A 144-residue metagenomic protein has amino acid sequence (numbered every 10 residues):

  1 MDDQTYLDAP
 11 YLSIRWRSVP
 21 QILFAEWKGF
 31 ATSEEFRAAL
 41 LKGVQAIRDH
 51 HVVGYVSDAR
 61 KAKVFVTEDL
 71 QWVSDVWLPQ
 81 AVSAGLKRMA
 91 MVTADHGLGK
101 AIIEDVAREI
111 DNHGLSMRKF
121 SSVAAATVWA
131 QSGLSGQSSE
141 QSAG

Functional and structural regions predicted by a protein language model:
M1-G144: Amphipathic, Lys/Arg-enriched alpha-helical "gate/interface" segment within cytosolic domains that mediates
